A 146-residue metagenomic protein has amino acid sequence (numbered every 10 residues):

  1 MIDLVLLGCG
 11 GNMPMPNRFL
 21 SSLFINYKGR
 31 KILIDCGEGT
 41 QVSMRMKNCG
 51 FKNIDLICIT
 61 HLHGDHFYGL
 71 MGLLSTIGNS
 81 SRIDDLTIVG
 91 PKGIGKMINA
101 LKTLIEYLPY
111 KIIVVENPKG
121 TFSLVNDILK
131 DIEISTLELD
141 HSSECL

Functional and structural regions predicted by a protein language model:
M1-L146: Binuclear metal-dependent hydrolase catalytic cores
